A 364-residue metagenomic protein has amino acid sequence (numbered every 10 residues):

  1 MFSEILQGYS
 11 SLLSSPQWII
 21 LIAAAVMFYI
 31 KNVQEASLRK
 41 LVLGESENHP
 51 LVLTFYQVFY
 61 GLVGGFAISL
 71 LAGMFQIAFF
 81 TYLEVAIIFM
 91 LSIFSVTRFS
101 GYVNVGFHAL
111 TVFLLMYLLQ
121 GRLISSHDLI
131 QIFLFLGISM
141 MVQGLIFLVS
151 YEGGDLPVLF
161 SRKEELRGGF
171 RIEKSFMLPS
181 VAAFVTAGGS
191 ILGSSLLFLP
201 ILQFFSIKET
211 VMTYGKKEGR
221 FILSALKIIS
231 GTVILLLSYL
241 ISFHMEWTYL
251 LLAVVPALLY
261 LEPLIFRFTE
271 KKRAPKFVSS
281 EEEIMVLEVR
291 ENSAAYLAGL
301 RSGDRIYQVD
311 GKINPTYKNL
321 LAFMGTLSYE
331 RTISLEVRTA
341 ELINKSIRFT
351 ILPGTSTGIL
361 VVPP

Functional and structural regions predicted by a protein language model:
M1-L70: N-terminal signal-anchor module of multipass membrane proteins
P16-A25, A72-I88, D128-I138, L192-P200: Structural signature of hydrophobic alpha-helical transmembrane segments
S95-H108, M212-R220: Membrane-helix interface "capping/anchor" motifs
L115-K217, G231-L235: Generic multipass alpha-helical transmembrane bundles of integral membrane proteins
F205-T269: Interdomain regulatory linker/hinge segments that flank or connect interaction modules in polarity/junction/synaptic
L264-L297, S302: PDZ/PDZ-like groove recognition
A295-Y317: Conserved PDZ fold ligand-binding element
L321-P364: PDZ-domain C-terminal substructure recognizer with occasional recognition of PDZ-binding tails
